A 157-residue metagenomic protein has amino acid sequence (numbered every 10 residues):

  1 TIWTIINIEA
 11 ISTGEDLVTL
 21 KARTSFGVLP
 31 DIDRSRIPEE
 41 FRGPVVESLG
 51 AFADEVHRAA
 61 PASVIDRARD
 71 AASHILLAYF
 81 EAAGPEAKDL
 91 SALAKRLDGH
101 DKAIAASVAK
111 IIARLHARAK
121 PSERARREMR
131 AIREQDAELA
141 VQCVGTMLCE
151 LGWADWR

Functional and structural regions predicted by a protein language model:
T1-F41: Internal, Lys/Arg-enriched amphipathic helical interaction segments that engage polyanionic partners
T4-S12, L49, A53-V56, P61 (+2 more regions): Broad hydrophobic/π-residue packing in well-ordered secondary structure
I5, P44-V45, V108: Generic hydrophobic, helix-prone segments enriched in Leu/Val/Ile
F26-R96: Amphipathic alpha-helical interface elements
K88-R157: Long, charged low-complexity segments
